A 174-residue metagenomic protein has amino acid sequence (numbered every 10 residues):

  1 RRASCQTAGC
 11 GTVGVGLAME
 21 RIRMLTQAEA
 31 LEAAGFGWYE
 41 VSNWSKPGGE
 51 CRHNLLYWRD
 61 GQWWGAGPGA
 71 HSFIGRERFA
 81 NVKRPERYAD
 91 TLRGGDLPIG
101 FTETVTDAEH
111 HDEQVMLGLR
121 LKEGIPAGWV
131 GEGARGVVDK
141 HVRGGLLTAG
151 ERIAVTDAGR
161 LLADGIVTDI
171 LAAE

Functional and structural regions predicted by a protein language model:
R1-G131: C-terminal scaffold of the Radical SAM
W63, I153-A154: Hydrophobic residues embedded in beta-strands of well-ordered beta-sheets
W129-G144: Short amphipathic alpha-helical interaction segments
V142-R152: A short, conserved structural fragment
A158-E174: Short, amphipathic alpha-helical interaction segments positioned at domain boundaries
